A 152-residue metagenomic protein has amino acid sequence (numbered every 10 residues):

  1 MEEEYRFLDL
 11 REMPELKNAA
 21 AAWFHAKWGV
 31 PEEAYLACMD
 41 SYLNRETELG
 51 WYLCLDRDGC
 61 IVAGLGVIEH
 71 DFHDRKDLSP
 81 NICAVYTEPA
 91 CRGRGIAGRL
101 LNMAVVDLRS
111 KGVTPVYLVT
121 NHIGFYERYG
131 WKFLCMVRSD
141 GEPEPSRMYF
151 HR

Functional and structural regions predicted by a protein language model:
M1-N18, R152: Conserved N-terminal entry element of GNAT/NAT acetyltransferase domains
A20-W28: Hydrophobic alpha-helical core bundles mediating ligand binding, dimerization, or RNAP-core interactions
W28-R57: Active-site rim helix/loop that mediates acceptor-substrate recognition in acyltransferases
L49-G50, P143-Y149: Short hydrophobic/aromatic beta-strand or adjacent loop that forms the aromatic wall/cage of a ligand/substrate-binding
L53, C60-H70, N81, Y86: Conserved beta-strand in the GNAT
A84-T87, G93-V106: Conserved acetyl-CoA-binding loop-helix of GNAT-fold acetyltransferases
S110-T114, T120-P145: Conserved active-site alpha-helix within GNAT-family acetyltransferase domains
